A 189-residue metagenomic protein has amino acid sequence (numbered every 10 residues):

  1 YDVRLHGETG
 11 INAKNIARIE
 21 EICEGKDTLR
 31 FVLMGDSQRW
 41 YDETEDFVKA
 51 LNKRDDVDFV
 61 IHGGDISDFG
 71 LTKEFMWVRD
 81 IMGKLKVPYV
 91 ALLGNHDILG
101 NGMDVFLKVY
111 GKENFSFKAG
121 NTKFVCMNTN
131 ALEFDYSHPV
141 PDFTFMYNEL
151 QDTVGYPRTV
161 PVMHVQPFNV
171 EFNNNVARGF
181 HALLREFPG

Functional and structural regions predicted by a protein language model:
Y1-W77: N-terminal active-site segment of His-dependent metallophosphoesterases
E8-G10, T72-R158, N174-P188: Extended active-site neighborhood of metal-dependent phosphoesterases/phosphodiesterases
T28-Q38, N121-A131, V160-H164: Active-site-proximal beta-strand elements of phosphoester/diester hydrolases
L33-G35, F59-D65, P88-N95, V160-H164 (+1 more regions): Active-site neighborhood of phospho(di)ester-bond hydrolases with catalytic His/Asp-centered motifs
Q38, I66-S67, H96-D97, N130 (+1 more regions): Catalytic metal-binding/acid-base residues of hydrolase active sites
N52, H62-G63, S67, T122 (+3 more regions): Functionally constrained cores in energy, signaling, and assembly domains
N169-E171: Short, solvent-exposed loop/turn segments at secondary-structure junctions
